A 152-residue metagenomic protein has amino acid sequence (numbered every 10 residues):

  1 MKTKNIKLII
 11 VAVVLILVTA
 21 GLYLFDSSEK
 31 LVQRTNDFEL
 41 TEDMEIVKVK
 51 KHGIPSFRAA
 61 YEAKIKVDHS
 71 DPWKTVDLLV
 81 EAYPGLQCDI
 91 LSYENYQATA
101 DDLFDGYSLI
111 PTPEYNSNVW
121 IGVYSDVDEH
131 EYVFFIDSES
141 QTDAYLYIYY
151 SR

Functional and structural regions predicted by a protein language model:
M1-I6: Positively charged n-region of N-terminal signal peptides that target proteins for export
K7-Y23: Hydrophobic membrane-insertion alpha-helices, especially the h-region of bacterial N-terminal signal peptides
A12-V14, D77, D128, F134: N-terminal non-cleavable signal-anchor helices
T19-C88: N-terminal export/targeting and maturation segments
D89-R152: Extracytoplasmic electrostatic interaction patches
